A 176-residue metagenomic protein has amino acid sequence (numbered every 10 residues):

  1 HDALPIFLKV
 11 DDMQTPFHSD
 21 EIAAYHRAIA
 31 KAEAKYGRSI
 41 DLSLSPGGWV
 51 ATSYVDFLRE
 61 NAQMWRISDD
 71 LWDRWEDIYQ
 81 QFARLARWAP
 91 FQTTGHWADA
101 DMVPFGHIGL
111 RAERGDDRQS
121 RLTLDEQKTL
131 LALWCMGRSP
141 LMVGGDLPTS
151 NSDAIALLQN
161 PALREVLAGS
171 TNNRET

Functional and structural regions predicted by a protein language model:
D2-L4: Short, small-residue-biased leader/transition segments that mark boundaries at the very start of proteins
V10, Q14-H18, A30-T52: Aromatic-lined carbohydrate-recognition surfaces of secreted/lumenal glycan-active proteins
S19-I22, H26, L130-L133: Extracytoplasmic/secreted envelope proteins and their assembly/folding machinery, especially bacterial periplasmic
A24-R27, R118-S120: Short alpha-helical segments and helix-capping/turn motifs at coil-helix boundaries
R27-A34, R138-L141: Sec-exported extracytoplasmic/periplasmic mature domains
D41-D146: Glycan-recognition surfaces
R118, M142-T176: Glycan-recognition and catalytic regions of carbohydrate-active enzymes
